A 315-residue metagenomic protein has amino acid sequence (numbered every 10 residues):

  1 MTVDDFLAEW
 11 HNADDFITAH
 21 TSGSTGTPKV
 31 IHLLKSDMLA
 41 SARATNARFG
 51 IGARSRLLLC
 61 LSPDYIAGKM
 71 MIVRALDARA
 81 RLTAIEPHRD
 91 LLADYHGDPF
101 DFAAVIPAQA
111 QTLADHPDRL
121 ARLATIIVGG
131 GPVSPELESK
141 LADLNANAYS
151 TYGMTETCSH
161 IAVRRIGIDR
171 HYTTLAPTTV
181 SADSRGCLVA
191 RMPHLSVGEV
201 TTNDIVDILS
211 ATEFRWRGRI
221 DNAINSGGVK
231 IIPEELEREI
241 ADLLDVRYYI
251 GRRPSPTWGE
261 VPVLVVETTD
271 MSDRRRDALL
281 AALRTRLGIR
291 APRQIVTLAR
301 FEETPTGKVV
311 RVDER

Functional and structural regions predicted by a protein language model:
V3-H20, A53-R54: Conserved pre-ATP/AMP-binding loop-to-beta segment of ANL
F16-R43: Conserved AMP-binding A3 loop
S24, G130, G153, D204 (+1 more regions): Active-site glycine-centered loops adjacent to acidic/histidine catalytic or metal-binding residues that shape
L34-A40, R56-T112: AMP-binding/adenylate-forming
H116-I168: Gly/Ser/Thr-rich phosphate-binding loop
T179-D207, T212-E213, E267: AMP-binding/adenylate-forming core of the ANL superfamily
N203-R290: AMP-binding/adenylate-forming catalytic core of the ANL superfamily
V263-E267, L280-R315: Conserved C-terminal "lid"/linker of ANL adenylate-forming enzymes
